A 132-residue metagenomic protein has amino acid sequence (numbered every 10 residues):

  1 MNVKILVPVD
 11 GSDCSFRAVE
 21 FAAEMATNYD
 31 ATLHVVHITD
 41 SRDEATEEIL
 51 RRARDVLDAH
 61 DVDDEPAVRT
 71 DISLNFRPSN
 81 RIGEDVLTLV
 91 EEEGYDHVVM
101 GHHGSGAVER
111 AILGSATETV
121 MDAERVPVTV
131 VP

Functional and structural regions predicted by a protein language model:
N2-A45, R52, D58, V62: Small/aliphatic-rich secondary-structure junction motif
V35, P66-V68, V130: A structural preference for short, hydrophobic beta-strand core positions in alpha/beta folds
E48-R51, N80-D85, L113-A116: Charged helix-capping and loop-helix junction motifs
D61-V98, S105-V108, V126: Structural beta-alpha unit
D96-P132: Gly/Ser-rich helix-loop-strand patches that form or flank binding pockets for ribonucleotide-derived cofactors
